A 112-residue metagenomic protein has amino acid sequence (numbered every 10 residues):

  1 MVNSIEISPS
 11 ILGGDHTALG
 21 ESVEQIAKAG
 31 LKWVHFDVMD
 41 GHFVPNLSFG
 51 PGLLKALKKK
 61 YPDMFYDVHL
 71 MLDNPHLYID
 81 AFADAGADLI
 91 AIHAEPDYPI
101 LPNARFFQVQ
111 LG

Functional and structural regions predicted by a protein language model:
M1-A85, L89-A91, E95-P99, R105-Q110: Conserved N-terminal beta1-alpha1 strand-loop-helix module at the mouth
